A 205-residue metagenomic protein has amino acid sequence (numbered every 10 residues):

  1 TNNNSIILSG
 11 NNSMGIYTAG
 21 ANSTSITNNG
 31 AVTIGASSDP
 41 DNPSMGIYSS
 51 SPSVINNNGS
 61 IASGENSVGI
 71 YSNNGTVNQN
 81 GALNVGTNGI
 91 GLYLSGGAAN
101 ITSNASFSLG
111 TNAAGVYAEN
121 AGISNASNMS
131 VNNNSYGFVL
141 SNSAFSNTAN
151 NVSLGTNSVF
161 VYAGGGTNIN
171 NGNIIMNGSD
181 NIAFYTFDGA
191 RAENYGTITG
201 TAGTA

Functional and structural regions predicted by a protein language model:
T1-N12, S23-P43, V54-N66, V77-N88 (+5 more regions): Beta-strand-rich solenoid/repeat architectures in extracellular/passenger domains of polysaccharide-targeting enzymes
M14-G20, D41, M45-S50, V68-N73 (+6 more regions): Glycine-rich beta-solenoid repeat tracts in large extracellular/virion proteins
